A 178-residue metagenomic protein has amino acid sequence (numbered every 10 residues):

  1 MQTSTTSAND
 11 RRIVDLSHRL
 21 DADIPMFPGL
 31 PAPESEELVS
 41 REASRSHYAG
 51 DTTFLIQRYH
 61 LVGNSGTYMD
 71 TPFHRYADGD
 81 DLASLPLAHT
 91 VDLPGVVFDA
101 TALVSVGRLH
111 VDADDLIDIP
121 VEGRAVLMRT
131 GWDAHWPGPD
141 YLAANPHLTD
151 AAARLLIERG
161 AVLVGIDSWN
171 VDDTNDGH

Functional and structural regions predicted by a protein language model:
M1-H178: Active-/binding-site microenvironments in catalytic and ligand-binding cores
